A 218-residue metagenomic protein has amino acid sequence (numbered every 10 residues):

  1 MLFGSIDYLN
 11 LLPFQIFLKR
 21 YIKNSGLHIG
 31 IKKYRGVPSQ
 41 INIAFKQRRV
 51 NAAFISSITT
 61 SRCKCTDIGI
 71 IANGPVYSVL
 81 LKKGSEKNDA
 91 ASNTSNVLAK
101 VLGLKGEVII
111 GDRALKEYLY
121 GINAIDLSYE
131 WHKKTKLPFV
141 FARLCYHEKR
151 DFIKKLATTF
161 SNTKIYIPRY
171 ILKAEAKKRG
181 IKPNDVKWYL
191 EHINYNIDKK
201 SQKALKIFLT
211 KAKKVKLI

Functional and structural regions predicted by a protein language model:
M1-I218: Domain-level signature for soluble enzymes in the chorismate/prephenate branch of the shikimate pathway
